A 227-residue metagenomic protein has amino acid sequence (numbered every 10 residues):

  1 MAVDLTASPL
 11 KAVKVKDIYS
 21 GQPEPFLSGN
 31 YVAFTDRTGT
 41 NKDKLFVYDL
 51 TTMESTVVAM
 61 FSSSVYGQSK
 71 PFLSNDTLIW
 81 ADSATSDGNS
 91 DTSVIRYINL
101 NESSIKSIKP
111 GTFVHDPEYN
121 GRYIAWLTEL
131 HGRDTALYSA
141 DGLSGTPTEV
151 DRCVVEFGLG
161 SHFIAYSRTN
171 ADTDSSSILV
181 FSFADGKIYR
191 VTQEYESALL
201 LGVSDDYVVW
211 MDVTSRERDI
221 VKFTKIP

Functional and structural regions predicted by a protein language model:
M1, T40-V47, S86-R96, G132-S139 (+2 more regions): Structural motif
M1-L5, Y31-G39, N75-N89, N120-G132 (+2 more regions): Beta-strand C-termini and the immediately following turn/loop, strongest in propeller blades
D4-S8, D49-M53, I98-S103, A140-G145 (+2 more regions): Short loop/turn segments that connect beta-strands within beta-propeller blades
P9-D17, E54-F61, S103-K109, G145-V150 (+1 more regions): A short beta-strand motif characteristic of beta-propeller blades
Y19-G29, S64-N75, P110-R122, D151-H162 (+1 more regions): Repeated scaffold domains used in trafficking and secretory/extracellular systems, primarily beta-propellers
F34-L50, S55-R96, S103, I108 (+2 more regions): Solenoidal tandem-repeat scaffolds enriched in leucines and small polar residues
L127-L199: Intrinsically disordered, low-complexity segments enriched in Gly and acidic/Ser/Thr residues that form flexible
Y195-P227: Blade-level signature of beta-propeller repeat domains, shared across WD40, Kelch, NHL, RCC1 and BNR/Asp-box propellers
